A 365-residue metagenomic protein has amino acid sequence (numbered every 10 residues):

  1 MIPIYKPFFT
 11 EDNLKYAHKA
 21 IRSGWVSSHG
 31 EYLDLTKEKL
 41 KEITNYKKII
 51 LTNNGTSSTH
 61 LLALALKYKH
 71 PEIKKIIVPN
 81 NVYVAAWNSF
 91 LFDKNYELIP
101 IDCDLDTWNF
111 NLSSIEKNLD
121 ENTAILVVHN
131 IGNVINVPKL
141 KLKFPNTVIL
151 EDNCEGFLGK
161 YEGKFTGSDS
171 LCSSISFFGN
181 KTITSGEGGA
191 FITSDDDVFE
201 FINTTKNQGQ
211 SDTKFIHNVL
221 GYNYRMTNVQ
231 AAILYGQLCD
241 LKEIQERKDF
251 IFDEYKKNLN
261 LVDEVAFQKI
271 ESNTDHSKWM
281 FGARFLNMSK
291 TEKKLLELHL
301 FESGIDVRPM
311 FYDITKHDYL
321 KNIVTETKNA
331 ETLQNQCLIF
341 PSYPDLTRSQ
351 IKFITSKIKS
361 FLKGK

Functional and structural regions predicted by a protein language model:
M1-S27, T147, P341: N-terminal "arm"/small-domain region of PLP-dependent enzymes with the aminotransferase-like
H29-K75, S89-K94, P100, K164: Phosphate-binding glycine-rich loop
L33-K39, I43-I50, G55, S113 (+4 more regions): PLP-dependent aminotransferase class I/II
L51, V78, F191: Conserved SAM-binding loop
N81-W87: Conserved coil-to-alpha-helix start sites within the AMP-binding
N95-T107, R308: Short beta-strand->loop structural element characteristic of the AMP-binding/adenylate-forming
D106-S185, I192, D197: Active-site phosphate-binding strand-loop segment of PLP-dependent enzymes
